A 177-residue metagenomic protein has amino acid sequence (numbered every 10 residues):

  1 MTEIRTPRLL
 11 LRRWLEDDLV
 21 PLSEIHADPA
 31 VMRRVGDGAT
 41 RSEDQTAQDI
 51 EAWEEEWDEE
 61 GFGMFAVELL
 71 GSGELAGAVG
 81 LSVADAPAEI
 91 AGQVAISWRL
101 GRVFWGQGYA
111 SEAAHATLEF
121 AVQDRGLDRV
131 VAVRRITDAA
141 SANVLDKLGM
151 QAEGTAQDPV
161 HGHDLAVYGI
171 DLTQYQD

Functional and structural regions predicted by a protein language model:
M1-R34, M64-D177: Acyl-donor (CoA/ACP) binding surface of acyl/acetyltransferases
A30-A52, G63-F65: Conserved GNAT-fold acetyl-CoA-binding loop/helix
E56-E60: Short loop/turn motifs at secondary-structure junctions and domain boundaries
